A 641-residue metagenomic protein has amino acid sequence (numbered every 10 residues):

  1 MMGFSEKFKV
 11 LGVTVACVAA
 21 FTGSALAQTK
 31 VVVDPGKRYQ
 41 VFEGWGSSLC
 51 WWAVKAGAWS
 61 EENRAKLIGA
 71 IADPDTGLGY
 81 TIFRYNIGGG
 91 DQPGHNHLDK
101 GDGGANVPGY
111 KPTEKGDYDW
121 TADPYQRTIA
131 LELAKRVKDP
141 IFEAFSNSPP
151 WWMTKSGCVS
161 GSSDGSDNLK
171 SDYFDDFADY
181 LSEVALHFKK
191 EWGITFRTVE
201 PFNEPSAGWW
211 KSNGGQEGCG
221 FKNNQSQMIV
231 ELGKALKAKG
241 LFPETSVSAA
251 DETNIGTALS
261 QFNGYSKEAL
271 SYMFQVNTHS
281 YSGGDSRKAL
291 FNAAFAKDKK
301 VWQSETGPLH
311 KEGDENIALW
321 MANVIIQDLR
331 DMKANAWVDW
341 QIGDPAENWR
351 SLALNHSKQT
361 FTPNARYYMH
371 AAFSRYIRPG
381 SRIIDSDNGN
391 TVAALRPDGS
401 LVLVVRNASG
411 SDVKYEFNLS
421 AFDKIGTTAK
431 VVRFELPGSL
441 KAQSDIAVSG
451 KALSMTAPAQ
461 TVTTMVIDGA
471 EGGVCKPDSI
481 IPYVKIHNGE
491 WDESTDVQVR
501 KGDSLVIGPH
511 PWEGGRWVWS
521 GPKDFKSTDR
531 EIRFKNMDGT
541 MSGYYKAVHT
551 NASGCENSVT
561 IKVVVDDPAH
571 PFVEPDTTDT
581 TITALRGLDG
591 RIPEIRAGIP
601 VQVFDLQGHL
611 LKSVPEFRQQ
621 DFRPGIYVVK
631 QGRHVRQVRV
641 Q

Functional and structural regions predicted by a protein language model:
D34-R197, V230: N-terminal catalytic cores of secreted or lumenal carbohydrate-active enzymes
D176-E183, H187-T195, P205-L309: Active-site neighborhood of glycoside hydrolase catalytic domains
D298-A372, D385-N388: Aromatic/acidic polysaccharide-binding cleft in carbohydrate-active enzymes
S386-I425, Q460: Carbohydrate-binding surface patches
I446-C475: C-terminal beta-strand-rich structural cap/linker in extracellular carbohydrate-active enzymes
Q498-P511, G590-I595: A short beta-strand segment in extracellular, disulfide-stabilized domains
R516-V518, T540, K546-V548, S553-C555 (+1 more regions): C-terminal outer-membrane/trafficking sorting elements
V518-N536: Surface-exposed, flexible coil segments in extracellular/virion-facing regions
